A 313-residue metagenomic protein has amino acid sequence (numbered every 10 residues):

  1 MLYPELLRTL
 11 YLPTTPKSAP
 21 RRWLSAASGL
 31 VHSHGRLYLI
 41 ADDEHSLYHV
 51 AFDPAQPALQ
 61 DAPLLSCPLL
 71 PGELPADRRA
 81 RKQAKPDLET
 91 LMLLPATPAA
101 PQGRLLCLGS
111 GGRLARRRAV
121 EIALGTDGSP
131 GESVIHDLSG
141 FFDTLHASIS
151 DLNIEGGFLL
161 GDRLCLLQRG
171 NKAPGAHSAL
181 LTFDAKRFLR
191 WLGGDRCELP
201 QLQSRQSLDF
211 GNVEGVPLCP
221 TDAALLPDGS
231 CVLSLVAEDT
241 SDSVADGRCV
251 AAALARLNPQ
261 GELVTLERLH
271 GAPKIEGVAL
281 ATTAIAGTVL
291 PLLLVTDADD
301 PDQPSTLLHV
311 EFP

Functional and structural regions predicted by a protein language model:
M1-P313: Sequence/structural signature of beta-propeller domains
